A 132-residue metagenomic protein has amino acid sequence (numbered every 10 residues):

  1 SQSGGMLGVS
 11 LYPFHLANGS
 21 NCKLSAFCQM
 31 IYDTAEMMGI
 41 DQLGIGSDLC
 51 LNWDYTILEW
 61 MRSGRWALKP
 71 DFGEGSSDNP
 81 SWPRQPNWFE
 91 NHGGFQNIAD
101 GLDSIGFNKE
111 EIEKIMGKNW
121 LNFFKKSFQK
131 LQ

Functional and structural regions predicted by a protein language model:
S1-G19: Catalytic core of soluble alpha/beta enzymes
S1-G5, S25-D41: Histidine/acidic residue-rich metal-binding segments in metalloenzymes
L7, D48, I112: Conserved, mostly hydrophobic/aromatic
L11, M38-S63, A67-W88: Short acidic/histidine-rich active-site segments
F14-N18, L51-D54, L121-F123: Flexible loop/turn segments at secondary-structure boundaries
N21-A26, E90: Alpha-helix N-cap and loop-to-helix initiation/capping positions
S25, M61-S63, K130: Short, hinge-like loop/turn segments at secondary-structure boundaries
S77-Q132: Mid-to-C-terminal alpha-helical segments outside catalytic/metal-binding sites
